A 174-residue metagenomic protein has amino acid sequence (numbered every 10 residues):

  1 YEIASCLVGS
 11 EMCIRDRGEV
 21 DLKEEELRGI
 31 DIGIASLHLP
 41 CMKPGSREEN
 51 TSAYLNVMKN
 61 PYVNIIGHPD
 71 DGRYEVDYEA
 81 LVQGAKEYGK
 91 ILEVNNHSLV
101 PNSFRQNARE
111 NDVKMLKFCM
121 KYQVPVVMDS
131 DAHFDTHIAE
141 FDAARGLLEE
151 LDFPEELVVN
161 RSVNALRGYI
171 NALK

Functional and structural regions predicted by a protein language model:
Y1-A4, L37-H38, A132: Broad hydrophobic/π-residue packing in well-ordered secondary structure
Y1-G9, C13: Single conserved hydrophobic/aromatic residue that forms the stacking wall/gate of nucleotide- or nucleobase-binding
I14-R15, P40: A short acidic, glycine/proline-enriched capping/turn motif at secondary-structure boundaries, especially helix N-cap
R17-E19: Divalent metal-binding segments
D21-I30, S46-I65, D70-K174: Charged catalytic cores and adjacent phosphate/nucleic-acid-binding surfaces used for phosphate/nucleic-acid chemistry
D31-S36: Acidic, His- and aromatic-enriched active-site or binding-groove loops in soluble protein domains that engage sugars
H38-R47: Active-site mouth loops of central-metabolism enzymes
